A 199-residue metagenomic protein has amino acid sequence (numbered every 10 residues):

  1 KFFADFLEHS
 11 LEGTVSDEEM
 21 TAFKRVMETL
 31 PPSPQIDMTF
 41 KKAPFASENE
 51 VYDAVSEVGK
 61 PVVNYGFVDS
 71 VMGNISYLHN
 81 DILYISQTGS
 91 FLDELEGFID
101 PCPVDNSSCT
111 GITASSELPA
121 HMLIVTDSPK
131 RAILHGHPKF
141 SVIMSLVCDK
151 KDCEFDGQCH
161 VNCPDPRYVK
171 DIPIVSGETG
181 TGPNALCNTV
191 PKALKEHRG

Functional and structural regions predicted by a protein language model:
K1-G199: Glycine-rich flexible loops
